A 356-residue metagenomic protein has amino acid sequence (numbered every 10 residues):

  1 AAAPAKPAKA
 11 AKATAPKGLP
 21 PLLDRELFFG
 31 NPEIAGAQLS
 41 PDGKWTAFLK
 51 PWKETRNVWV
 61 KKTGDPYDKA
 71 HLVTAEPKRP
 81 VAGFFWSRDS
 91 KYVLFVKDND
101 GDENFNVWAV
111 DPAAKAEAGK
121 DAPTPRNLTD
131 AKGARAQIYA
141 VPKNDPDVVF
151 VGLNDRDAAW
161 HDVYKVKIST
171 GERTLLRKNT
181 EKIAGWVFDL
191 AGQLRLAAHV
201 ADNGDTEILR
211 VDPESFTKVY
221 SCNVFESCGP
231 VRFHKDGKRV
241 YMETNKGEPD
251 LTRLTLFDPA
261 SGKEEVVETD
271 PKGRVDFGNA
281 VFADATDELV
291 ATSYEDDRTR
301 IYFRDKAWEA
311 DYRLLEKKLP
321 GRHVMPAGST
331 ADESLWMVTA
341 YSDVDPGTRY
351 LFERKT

Functional and structural regions predicted by a protein language model:
A1-A2: N-terminal export/membrane-targeting signals
A5-A11, P16, L49, D68 (+2 more regions): Generic cytosolic/nucleocytoplasmic N-terminal low-complexity/intrinsically disordered segments
K6-L23, T299-R313: Blade/loop signatures of beta-propeller domains
A11-K53, N57-V58: Mature N-terminal segment immediately following signal peptide/propeptide cleavage in secreted/periplasmic
K17-L22, Y67, A122, T356: A short, polar/charged loop/turn motif at coil->beta-strand junctions and beta-hairpin connectors
R25, L72, F95: Conserved short-loop catalytic and cofactor-binding motifs
G30-A35, K53-V58, E76-A82, R88-T356: Peripheral, non-catalytic segments that deliver or gate enzyme domains
F48-A75: Beta-propeller domains
